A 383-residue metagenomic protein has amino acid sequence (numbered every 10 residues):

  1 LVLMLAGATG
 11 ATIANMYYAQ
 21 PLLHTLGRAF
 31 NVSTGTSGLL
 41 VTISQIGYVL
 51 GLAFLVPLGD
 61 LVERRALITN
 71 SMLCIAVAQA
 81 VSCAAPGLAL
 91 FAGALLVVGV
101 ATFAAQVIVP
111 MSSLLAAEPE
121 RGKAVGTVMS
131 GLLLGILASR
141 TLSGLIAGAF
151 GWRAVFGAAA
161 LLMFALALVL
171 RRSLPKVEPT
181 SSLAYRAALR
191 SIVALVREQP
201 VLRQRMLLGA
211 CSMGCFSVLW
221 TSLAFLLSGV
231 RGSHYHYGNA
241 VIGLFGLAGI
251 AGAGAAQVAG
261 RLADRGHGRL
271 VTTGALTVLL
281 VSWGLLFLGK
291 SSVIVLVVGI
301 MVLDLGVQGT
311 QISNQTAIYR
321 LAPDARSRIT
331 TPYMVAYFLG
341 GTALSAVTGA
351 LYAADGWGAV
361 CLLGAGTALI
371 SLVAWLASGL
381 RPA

Functional and structural regions predicted by a protein language model:
N31, E63, A84-A89, A101 (+1 more regions): Helix-breaking motifs and short loop linkers at transmembrane-helix boundaries and internal kinks in secondary membrane
L50-L88: Conserved MFS/SLC helix-loop-helix module at the cytosolic interface between two early adjacent transmembrane helices
L52-E63, G254-G268, Y352: Helix-to-loop junctions at the C-terminal end of transmembrane segments in multipass secondary transporters
A94-L132: Cytoplasmic helix-loop-helix junction between adjacent transmembrane helices in 12-TM secondary transporters
G126-L174: Helix-loop-helix hairpin linking two adjacent transmembrane segments in secondary transporters
P175-M206: Juxtamembrane intracellular "pre-TM" segments in multi-pass secondary transporters
R269-N314: C-terminal transmembrane helical hairpin of 12-TM major facilitator-type secondary transporters
